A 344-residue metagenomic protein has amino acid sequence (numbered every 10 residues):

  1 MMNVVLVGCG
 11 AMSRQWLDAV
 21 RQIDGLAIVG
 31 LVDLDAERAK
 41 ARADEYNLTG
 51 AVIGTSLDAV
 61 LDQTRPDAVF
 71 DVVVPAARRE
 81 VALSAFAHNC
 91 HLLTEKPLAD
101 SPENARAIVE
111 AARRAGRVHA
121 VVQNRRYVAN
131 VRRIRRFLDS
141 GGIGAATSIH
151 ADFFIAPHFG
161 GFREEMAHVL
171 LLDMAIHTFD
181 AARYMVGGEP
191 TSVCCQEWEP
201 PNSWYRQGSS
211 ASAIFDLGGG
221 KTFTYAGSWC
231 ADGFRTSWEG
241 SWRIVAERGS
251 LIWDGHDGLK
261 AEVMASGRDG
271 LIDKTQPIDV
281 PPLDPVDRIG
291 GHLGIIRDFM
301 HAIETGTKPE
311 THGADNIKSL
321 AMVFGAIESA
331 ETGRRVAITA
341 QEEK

Functional and structural regions predicted by a protein language model:
M1, A68-F70, R117, V263 (+1 more regions): C-terminal helix-rich "cap/oligomerization" subdomain common to oxidoreductases
M1-N47: N-terminal Rossmann-like dinucleotide-binding module
Q15, L34, D284-I296: Active-site loop of classical SDR/Rossmann-like NAD(P)-dependent oxidoreductases, centered on the catalytic Tyr-X3-Lys
G50-L57: Conserved SAM-binding strand-loop segment of SAM-dependent methyltransferases
Q63, D67-A68, V74-P75, R79-R126: Beta-strand-loop-alpha-helix segment that lines the small-molecule cofactor/substrate pocket of alpha/beta enzymes
V118, R125-Y205, A211, G333: Predominantly a Rossmann-like dinucleotide-binding segment in NAD(P)-dependent oxidoreductases
D180-G258, L293-T305, E342-K344: Contiguous beta-strand/loop segments that form the cofactor/metal-binding neighborhood of enzyme cores
